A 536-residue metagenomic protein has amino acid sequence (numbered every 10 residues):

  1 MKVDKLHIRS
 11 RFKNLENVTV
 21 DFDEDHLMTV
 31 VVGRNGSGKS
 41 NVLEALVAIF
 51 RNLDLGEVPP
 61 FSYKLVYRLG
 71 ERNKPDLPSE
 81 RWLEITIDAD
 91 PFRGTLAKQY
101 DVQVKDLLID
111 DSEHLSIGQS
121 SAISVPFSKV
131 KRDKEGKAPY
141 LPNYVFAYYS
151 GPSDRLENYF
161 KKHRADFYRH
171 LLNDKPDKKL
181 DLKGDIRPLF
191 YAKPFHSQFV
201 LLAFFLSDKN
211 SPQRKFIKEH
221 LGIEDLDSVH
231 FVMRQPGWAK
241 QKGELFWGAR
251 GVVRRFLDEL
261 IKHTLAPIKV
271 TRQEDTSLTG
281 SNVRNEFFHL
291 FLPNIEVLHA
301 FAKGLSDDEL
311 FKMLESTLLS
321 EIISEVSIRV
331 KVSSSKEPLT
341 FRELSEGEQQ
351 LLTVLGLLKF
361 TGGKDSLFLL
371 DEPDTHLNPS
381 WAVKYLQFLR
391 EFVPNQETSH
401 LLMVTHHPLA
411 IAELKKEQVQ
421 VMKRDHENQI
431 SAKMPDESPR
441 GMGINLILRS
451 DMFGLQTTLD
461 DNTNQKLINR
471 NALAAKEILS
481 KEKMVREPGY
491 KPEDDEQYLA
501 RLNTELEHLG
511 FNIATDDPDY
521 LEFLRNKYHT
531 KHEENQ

Functional and structural regions predicted by a protein language model:
M1-L77, S306-M313, T317-T458: Switch/communication elements of ASCE P-loop NTPase nucleotide-binding domains
K2, H7-R9, L15-G36, S40-L55 (+4 more regions): Noncatalytic N-terminal accessory/assembly modules of large enzymes
K2, R9, D23, F195-H196 (+2 more regions): Extended helical coiled-coil dimerization/tether regions that scaffold and oligomerize large DNA-maintenance assemblies
A45, Y144, L201, T353 (+3 more regions): Amphipathic alpha-helical segments that form well-ordered structural scaffolds and often line/cohere around active
V47-R51, S150, H196-D208, I447-F453 (+1 more regions): Short, hydrophobic/amphipathic alpha-helical patches that form generic packing surfaces within helical domains
G70, D225-F231, L377-S380, A472-E477: Short, mixed-charge aromatic SLiMs
K98-R255, N535: Electropositive, glycine-dotted interaction segments that contact anionic polymers or phosphate-rich ligands
K134-A138, F146, P152-S153, E391 (+1 more regions): RecA-like P-loop NTPase motor core
